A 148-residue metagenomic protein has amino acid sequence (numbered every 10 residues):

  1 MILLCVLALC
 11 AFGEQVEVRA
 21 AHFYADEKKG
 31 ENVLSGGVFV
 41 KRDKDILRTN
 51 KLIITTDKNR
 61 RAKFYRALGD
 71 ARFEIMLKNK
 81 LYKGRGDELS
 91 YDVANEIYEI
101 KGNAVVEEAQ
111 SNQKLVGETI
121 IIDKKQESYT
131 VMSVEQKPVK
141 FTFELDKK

Functional and structural regions predicted by a protein language model:
M1-K148: Mature-chain termini and adjacent capping regions
